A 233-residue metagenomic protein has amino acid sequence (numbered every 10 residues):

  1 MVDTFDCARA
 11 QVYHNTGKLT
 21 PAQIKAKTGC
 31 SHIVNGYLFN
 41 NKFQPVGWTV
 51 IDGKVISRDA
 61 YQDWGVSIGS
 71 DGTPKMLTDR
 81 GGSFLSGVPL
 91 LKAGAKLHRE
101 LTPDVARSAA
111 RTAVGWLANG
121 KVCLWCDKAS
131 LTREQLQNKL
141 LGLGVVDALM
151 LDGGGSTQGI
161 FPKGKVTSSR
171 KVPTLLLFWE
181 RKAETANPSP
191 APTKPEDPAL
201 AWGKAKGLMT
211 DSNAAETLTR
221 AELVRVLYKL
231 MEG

Functional and structural regions predicted by a protein language model:
M1-T185: Gly/Ser/Thr/Pro-rich low-complexity, intrinsically disordered segments
A186-G233: Short, solvent-exposed alpha-helical surface patches in non-cytosolic proteins
